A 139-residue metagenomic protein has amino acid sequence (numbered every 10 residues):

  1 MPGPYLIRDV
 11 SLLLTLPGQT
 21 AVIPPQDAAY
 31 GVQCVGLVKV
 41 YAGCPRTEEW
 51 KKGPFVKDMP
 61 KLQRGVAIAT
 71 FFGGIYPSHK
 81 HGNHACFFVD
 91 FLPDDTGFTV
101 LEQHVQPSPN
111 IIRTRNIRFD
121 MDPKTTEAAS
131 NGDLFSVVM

Functional and structural regions predicted by a protein language model:
P2-H84, D90: Secreted/periplasmic proteins that engage bacterial cell-wall peptidoglycan
G3-R8, G18-P25, V89-M139: Aromatic- and glycine-rich peptidoglycan recognition patches
